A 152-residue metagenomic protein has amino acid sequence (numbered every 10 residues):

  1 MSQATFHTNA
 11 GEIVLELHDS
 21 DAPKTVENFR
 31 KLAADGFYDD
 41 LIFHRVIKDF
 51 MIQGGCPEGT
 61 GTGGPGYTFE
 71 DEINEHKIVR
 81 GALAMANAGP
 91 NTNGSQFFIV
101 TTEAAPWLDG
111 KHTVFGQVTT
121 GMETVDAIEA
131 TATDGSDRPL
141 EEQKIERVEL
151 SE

Functional and structural regions predicted by a protein language model:
M1-E152: Cyclophilin-like peptidyl-prolyl cis-trans isomerases
